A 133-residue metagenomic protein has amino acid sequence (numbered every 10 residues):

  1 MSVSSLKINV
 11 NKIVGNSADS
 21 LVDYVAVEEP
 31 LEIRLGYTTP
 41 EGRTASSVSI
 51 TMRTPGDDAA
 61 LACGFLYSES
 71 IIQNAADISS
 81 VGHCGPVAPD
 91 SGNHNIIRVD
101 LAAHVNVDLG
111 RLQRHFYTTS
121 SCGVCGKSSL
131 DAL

Functional and structural regions predicted by a protein language model:
M1-L133: Intrinsically disordered, low-complexity regions enriched in acidic/Ser/Thr/Pro/Gln residues
